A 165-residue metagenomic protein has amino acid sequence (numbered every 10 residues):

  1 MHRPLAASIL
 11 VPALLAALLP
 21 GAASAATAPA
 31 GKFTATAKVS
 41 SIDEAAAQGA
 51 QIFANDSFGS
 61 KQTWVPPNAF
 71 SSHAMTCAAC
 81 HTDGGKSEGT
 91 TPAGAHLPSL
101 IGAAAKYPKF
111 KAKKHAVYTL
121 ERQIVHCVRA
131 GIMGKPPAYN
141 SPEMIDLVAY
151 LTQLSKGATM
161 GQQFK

Functional and structural regions predicted by a protein language model:
M1-P4: Positively charged n-region of N-terminal signal peptides that target proteins for export
A6-A7, V39: Generic hydrophobic-segment detector
A7-S8, A23, K86: Intrinsically disordered, low-complexity segments enriched in polar/charged small residues
S8-L18: Bacterial N-terminal signal peptides
L19-A25: Sec/Tat signal peptide C-region and signal peptidase I cleavage site
A26-E44, S57-K165: Electron-transfer interface patches adjacent to heme c in soluble/periplasmic c-type cytochromes and di-/multiheme
